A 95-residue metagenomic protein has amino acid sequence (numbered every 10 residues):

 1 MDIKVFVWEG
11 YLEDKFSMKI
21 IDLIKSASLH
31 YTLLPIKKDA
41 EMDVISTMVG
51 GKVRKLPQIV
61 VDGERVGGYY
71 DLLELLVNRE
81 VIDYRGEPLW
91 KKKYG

Functional and structural regions predicted by a protein language model:
M1-T32: Local sequence-structure signature of Cys/Sec-based thiol-disulfide redox active-site neighborhoods
K19-I24, I45-V49, N78: Short, aromatic/basic amphipathic alpha-helical patches
T32-P35, Q58-V60: Beta-strand cores of modular interaction/reader domains in eukaryotic scaffold and signaling proteins, especially PDZ
L34-V53: Thioredoxin-like thiol-disulfide oxidoreductase module
V49-V60, Y69-Y70: Structural micro-motif
V61-K93: Non-catalytic, surface beta->alpha helical segment in thiol-disulfide oxidoreductase systems
